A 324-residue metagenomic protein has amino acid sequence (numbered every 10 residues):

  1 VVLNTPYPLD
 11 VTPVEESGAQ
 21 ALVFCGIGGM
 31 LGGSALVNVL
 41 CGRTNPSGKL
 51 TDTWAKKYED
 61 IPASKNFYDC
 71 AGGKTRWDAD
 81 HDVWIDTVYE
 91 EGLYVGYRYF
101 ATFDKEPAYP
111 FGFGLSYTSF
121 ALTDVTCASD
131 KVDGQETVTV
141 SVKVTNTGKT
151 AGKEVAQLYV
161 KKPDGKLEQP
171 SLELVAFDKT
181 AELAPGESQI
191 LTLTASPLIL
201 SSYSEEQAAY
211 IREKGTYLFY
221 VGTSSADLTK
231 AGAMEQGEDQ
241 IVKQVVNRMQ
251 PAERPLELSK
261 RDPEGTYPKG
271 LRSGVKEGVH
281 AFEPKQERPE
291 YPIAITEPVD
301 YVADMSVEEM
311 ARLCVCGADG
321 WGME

Functional and structural regions predicted by a protein language model:
N4-K153, K161, K214-G222, L228 (+4 more regions): Secreted, periplasmic, or luminal enzymes acting at the cell surface/secretory milieu
T147, A151-T180, Y220: Terminal accessory/anchoring regions of large secretory-pathway or extracellular enzymes
K166-E205: Intrinsically disordered, low-complexity Pro/Gly/Ser/Thr-rich segments with frequent PxxP/GP/PP motifs and embedded
T194-S225: Short, surface-exposed ligand- or partner-binding patches at beta-edge/loop junctions that are enriched in aromatics
K230-M234: Edge beta-strands of extracellular beta-sandwich domains
Q286-E324: N-terminal amphipathic, basic-rich helices that act as targeting or association modules
